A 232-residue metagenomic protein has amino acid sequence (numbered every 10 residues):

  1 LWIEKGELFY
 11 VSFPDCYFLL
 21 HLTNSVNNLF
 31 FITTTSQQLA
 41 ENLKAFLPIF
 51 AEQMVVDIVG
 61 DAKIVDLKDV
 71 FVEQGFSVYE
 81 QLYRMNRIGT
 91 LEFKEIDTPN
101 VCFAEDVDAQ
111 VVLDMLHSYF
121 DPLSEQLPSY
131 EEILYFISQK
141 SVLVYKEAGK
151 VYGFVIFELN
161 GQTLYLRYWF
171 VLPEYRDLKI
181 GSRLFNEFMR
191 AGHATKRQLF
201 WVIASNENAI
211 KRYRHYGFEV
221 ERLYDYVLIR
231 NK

Functional and structural regions predicted by a protein language model:
L1, L82, K94-E125: Short amphipathic alpha-helix that is part of the acyltransferase structural core
L1-F50, G153-R167, L172-P173: Conserved donor-binding loop and adjoining core beta-sheet/short helix segment in diverse acyl/aminoacyl transferases
L1-Y10, D121-V151: Active-site rim helix/loop that mediates acceptor-substrate recognition in acyltransferases
T34-D97, Y224-I229: Acyl-donor-binding surface of acyltransferase catalytic domains
S36-I49, V171, D177-R190, K211 (+1 more regions): Conserved acetyl-CoA-binding loop-helix of GNAT-fold acetyltransferases
V56-G60, L166, Q198-V202: Conserved hydrophobic beta-strand within the GNAT/NAT acetyltransferase core sheet that lines the active-site cleft
F136-H193: Glycine/small-residue-rich hydrophobic helix-like segments
F185, N206-A209, L228-N231: Short glycine/proline-centered loop/turn elements that form peptide/ligand docking sites
